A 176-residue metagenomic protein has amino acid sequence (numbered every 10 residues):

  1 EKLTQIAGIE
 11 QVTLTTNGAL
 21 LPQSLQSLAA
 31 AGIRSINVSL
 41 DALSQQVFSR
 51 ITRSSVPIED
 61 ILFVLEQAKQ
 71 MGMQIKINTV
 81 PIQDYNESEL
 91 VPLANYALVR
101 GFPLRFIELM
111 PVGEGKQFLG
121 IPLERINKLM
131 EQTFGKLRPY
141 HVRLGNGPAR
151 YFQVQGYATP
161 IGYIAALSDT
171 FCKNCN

Functional and structural regions predicted by a protein language model:
E1-R100, R105: Radical SAM/AdoMet-radical enzyme domain recognition
M71-M73, M110, M130: Detector for methionine-enriched segments
P81-D84, E108-G113, L167-S168: Glycine-rich beta-alpha junction loops
L90-A94, M110-K116: Class I S-adenosyl-L-methionine
G113-N176: Accessory C-terminal segments flanking Radical SAM cores
